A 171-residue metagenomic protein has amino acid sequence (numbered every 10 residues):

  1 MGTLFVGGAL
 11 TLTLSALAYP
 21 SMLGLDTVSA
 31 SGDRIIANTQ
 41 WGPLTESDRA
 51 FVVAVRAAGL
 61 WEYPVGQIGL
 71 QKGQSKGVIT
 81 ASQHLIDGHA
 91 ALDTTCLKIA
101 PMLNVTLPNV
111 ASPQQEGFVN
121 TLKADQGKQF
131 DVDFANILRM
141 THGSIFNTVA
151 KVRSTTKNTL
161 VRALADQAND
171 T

Functional and structural regions predicted by a protein language model:
M1-T171: His/Met- and acidic-residue-enriched segments that coordinate or traffic transition-metal cofactors and support
